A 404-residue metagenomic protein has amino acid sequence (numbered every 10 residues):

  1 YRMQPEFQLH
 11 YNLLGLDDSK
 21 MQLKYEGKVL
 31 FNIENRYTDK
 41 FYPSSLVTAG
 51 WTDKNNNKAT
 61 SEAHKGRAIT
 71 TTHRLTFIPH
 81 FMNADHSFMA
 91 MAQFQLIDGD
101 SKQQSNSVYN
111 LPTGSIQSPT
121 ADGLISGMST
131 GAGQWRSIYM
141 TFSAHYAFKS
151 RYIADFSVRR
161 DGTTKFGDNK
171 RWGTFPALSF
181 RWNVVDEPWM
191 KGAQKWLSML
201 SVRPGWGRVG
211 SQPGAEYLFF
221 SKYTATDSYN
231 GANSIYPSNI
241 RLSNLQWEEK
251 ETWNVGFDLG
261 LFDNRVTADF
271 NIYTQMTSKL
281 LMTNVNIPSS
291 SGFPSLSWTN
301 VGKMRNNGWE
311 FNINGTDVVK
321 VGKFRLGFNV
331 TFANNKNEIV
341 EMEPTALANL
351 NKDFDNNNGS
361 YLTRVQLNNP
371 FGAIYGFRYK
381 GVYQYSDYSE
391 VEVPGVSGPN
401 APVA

Functional and structural regions predicted by a protein language model:
Y1-K40, D53-I374, R378: Extracellular/periplasmic, surface-exposed regions of secreted and cell-surface proteins
L46-A49, D53-K54: C-terminal or late-domain output modules
A373-E392: Interface/linker segment at the passenger-translocator junction of Type V secretion outer-membrane proteins
P394-A404: Long, low-complexity, polar/charged, intrinsically disordered or flexibly structured peripheral segments
